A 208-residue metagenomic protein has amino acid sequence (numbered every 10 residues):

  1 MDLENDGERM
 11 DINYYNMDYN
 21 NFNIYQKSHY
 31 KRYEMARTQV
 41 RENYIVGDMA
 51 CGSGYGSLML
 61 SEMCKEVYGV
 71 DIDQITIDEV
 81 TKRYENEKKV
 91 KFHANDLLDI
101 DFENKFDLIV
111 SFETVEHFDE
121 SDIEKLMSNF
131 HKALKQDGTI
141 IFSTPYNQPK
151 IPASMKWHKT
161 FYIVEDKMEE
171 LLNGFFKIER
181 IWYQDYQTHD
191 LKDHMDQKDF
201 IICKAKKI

Functional and structural regions predicted by a protein language model:
M1-N104, L108, F112, S121-M127 (+3 more regions): Conserved N-terminal segment of class I S-adenosyl-L-methionine
R41, D119, L134-Q136: Helix-to-beta-strand junctions that scaffold the AdoMet/dcAdoMet cofactor pocket in Class I SAM-dependent enzymes
E116: Catalytic acidic motif of RecA-like/P-loop NTPases
E124-Q136: A short glycine-rich, Lys/Arg-flanked "PGG" loop and its adjoining helix->strand segment in the class I
D137-T144: Conserved beta-strand signature within the Rossmann-like core of class I S-adenosyl-L-methionine
K150: Ligand-binding clamshell of periplasmic/extracellular solute-binding protein-like
F175: Accessory carbohydrate-recognition regions in carbohydrate-active enzymes
